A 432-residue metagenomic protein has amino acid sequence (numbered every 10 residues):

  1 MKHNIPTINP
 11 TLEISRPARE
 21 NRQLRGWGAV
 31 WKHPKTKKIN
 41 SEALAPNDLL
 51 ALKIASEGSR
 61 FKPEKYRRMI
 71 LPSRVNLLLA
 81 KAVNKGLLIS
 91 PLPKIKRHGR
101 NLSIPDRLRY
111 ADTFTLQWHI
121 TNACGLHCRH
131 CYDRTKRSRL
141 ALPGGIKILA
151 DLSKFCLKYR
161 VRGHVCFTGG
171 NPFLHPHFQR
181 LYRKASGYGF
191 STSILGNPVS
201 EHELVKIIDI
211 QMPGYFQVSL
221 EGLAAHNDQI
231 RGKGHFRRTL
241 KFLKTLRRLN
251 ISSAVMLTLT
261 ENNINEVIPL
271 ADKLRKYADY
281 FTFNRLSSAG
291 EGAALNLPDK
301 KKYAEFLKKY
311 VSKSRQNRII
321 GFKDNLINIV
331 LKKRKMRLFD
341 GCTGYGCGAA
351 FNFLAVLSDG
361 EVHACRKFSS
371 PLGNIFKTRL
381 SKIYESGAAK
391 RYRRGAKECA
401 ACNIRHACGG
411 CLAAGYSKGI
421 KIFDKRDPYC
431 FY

Functional and structural regions predicted by a protein language model:
K2, N9-L12, L140, Y182 (+6 more regions): Radical SAM enzyme [4Fe-4S]-AdoMet core and its adjacent flexible, acidic and glycine-rich loops/tails across
K2-K136, K333: N-terminal pre-core extensions flanking Radical SAM catalytic domains
V75, G145, L149, F178 (+4 more regions): Aromatic/hydrophobic pocket-lining residues that form the small-molecule binding cavity in soluble enzyme cores
N76-R100, Y345, A350-Y384: A broadly conserved sequence feature marking short terminus-proximal activation segments in nucleic acid-centric
R97-G214, D424: Conserved alpha-helical substructure of the radical SAM core
H119-H127, A350, C399-H406: Cysteine-centered iron-sulfur cluster-binding motifs in ferredoxin-type domains/subunits of redox enzymes
V362, R366-Y432: Flexible mid-to-C-terminal extensions adjoining Fe-S/redox cofactors in radical SAM and related proteins
